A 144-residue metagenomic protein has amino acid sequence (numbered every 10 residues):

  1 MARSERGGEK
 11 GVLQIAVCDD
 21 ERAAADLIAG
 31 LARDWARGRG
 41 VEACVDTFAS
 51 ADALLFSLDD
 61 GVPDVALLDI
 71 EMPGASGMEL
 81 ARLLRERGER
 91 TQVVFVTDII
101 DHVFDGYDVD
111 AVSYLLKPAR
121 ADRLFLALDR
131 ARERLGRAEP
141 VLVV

Functional and structural regions predicted by a protein language model:
M1-A16, A29: Non-catalytic signal-transmission and effector/linker regions of two-component phosphorelay proteins
L13, A43, T91: Switch/coupling loops of ABC transporter nucleotide-binding domains
C18-D19, F48, A66, V96: Conserved sequence signature across two-component system core domains
R22-D46, E86: Two-component/phosphorelay signaling modules centered on CheY-like receiver
T47-A53, G77: Helix N-cap/capping motif at the beta->alpha junctions
F56-E139: CheY-like receiver
V143-V144: C-terminal output/effector regions of signal-responsive regulators
